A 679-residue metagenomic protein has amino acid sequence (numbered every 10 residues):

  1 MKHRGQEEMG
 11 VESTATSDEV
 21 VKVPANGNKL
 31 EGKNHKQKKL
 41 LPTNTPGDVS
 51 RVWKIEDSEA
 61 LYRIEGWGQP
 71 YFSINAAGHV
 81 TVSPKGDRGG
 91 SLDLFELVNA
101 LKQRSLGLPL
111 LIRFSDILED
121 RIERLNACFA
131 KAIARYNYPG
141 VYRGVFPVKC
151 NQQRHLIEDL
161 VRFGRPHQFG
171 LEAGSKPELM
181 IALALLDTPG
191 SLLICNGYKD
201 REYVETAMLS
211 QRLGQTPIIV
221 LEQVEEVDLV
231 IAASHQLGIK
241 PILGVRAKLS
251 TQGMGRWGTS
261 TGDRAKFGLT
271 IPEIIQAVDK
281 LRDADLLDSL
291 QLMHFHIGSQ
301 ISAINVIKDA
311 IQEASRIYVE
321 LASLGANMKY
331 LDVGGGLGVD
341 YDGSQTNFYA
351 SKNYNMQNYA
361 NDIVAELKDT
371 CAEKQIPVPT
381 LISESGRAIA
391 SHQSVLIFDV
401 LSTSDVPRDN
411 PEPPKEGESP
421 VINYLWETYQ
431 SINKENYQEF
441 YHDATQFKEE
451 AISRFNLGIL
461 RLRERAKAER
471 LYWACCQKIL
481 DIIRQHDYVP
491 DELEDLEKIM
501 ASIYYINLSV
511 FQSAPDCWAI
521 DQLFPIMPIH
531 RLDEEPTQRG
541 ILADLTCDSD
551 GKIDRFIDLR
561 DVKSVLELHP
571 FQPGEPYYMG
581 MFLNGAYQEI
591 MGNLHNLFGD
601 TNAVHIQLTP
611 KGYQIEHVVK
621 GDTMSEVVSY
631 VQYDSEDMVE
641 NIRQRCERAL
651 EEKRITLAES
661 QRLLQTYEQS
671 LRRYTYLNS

Functional and structural regions predicted by a protein language model:
K2-T14, D18-G107, Q607, Q614 (+2 more regions): Conserved, well-structured core domains of diverse proteins
Q69, I74-Q152: Low-complexity, highly charged intrinsically disordered N-terminal segments that act as targeting/localization
H79, D87, I117, N151-Q153 (+15 more regions): Short, glycine-/Ser/Thr-/acidic-enriched flexible segments
D116-R124, Q276, E313, D362: A non-catalytic, amphipathic alpha-helix used as a structural packing/dimerization or gating element in enzyme scaffolds
N137-D332, V339-D342, N353-N358, E366 (+1 more regions): Active-site-proximal beta-alpha core segment in soluble small-molecule metabolic enzymes
P147, G174, N196, E222 (+12 more regions): Generic beta-strand/beta-sheet core signal
F348-I363, P411-E412: Helical (often loop-to-helix) elements that flank the catalytic cores of nucleotide-handling enzymes
D362, K368-S679: Charged (often Lys/Glu-rich) extended helix/loop segments that serve as interaction or gating elements
